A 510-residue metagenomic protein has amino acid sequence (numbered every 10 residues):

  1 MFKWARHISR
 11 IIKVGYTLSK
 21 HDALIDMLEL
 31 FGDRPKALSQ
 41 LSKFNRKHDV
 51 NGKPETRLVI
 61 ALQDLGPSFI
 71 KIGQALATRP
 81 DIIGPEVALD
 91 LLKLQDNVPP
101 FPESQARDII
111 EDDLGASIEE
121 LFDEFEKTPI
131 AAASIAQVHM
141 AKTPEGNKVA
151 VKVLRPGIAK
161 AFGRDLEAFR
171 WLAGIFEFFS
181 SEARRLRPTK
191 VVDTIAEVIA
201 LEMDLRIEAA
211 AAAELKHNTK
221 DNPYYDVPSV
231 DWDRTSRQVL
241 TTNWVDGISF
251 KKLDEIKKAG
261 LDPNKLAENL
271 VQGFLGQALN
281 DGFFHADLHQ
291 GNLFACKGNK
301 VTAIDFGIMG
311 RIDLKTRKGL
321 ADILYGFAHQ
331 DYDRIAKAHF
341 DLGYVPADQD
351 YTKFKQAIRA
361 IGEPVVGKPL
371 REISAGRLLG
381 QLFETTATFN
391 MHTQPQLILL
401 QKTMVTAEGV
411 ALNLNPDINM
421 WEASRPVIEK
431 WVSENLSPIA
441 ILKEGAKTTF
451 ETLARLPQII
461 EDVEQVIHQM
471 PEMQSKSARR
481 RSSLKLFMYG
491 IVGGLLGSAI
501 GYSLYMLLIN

Functional and structural regions predicted by a protein language model:
M1-Q137, K160-P188: N-terminal accessory/targeting segments that precede structured cores
F31-P35, R46-H48, G52-K53, S236 (+3 more regions): Helix-rich C-lobe and terminal helical cap/extension of kinase-like folds
P85, L92-P99, E111, A159-R164 (+8 more regions): ATP-dependent phospho-/nucleotidyl transfer catalytic cores
A141-K148: Conserved N-lobe loop of protein kinases adjacent to the ATP-binding glycine-rich P-loop
K148-L154: Glycine-rich ATP phosphate-binding loop
D287-H289: Conserved catalytic-loop position in the HRD/HxD motif
G291-A295: Hydrophobic residue at the +6 position relative to the catalytic HRD Asp in the kinase catalytic loop
S503-N510: Juxtamembrane boundary at the C-terminal end of a transmembrane helix
